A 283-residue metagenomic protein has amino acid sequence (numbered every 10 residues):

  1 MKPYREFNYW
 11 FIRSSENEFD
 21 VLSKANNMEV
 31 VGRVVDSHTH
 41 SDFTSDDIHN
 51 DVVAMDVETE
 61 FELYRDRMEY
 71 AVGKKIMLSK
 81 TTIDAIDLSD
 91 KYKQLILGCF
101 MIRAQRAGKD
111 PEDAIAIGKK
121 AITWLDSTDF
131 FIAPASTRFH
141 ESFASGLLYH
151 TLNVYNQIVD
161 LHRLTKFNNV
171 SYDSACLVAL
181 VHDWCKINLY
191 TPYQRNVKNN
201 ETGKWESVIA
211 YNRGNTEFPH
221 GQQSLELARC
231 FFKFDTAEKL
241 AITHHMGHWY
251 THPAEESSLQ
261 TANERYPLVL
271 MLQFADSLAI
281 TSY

Functional and structural regions predicted by a protein language model:
F7-Y9: Structural detector for short beta-strands of small beta-barrel domains
I12, V21, S207-I209: Short linear proline/tyrosine/threonine-rich motifs used for host-factor recruitment and membrane trafficking/assembly
R13-E18, D51: A short, compositionally biased
L22-V57: Acidic, low-complexity, intrinsically disordered interaction modules
F61-N199, K204-W205: Acidic/His-rich, divalent-metal-binding segments that scaffold phosphate/diphosphate chemistry
A135-Y149, N156, L161-S282: Divalent metal-dependent catalytic cores for phosphoryl transfer on phosphate-bearing substrates
